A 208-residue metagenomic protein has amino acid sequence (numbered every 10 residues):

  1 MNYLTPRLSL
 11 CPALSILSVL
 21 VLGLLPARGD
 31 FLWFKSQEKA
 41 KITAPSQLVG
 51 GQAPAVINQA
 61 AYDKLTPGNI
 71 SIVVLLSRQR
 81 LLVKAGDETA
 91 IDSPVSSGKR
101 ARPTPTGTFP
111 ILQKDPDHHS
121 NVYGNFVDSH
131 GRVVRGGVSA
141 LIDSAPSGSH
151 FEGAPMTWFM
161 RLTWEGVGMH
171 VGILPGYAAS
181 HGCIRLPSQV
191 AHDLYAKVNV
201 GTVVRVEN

Functional and structural regions predicted by a protein language model:
N2-N208: N-terminal pre-domains immediately preceding structured catalytic cores
